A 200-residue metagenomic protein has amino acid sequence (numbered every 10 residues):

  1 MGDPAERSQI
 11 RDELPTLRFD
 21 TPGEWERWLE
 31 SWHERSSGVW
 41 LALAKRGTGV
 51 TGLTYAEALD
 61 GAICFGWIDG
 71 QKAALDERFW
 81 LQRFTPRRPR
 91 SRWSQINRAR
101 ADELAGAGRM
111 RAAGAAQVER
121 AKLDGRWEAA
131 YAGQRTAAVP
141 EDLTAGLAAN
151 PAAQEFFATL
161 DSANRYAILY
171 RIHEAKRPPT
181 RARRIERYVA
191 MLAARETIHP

Functional and structural regions predicted by a protein language model:
M1-P200: Charge-dense, helix-prone N-terminal extensions
